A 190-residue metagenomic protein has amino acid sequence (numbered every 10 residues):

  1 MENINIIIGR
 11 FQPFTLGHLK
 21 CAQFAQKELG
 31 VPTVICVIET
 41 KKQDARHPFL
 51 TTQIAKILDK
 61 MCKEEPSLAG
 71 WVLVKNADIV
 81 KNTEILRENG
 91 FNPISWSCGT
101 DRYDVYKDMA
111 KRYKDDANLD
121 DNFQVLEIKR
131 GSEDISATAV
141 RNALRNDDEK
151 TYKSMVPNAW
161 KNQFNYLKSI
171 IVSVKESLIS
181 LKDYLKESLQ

Functional and structural regions predicted by a protein language model:
M1-Q190: Nucleotidyltransferase catalytic core that binds NTPs
